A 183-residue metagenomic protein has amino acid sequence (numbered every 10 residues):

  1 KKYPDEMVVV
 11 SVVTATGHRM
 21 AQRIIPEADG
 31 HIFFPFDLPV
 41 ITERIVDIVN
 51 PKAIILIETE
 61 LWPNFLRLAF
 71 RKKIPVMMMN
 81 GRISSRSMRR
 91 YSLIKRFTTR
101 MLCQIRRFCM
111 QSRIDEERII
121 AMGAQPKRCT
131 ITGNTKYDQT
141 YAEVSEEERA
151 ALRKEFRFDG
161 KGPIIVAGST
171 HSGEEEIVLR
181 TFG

Functional and structural regions predicted by a protein language model:
K1-I131, T135-Q139, V144, T170-H171: Active-site and donor-binding regions of nucleotide-sugar-utilizing enzymes
K1-P4, E147-G183: Conserved catalytic-core segment of nucleotide-activated headgroup transferases in glycan assembly
